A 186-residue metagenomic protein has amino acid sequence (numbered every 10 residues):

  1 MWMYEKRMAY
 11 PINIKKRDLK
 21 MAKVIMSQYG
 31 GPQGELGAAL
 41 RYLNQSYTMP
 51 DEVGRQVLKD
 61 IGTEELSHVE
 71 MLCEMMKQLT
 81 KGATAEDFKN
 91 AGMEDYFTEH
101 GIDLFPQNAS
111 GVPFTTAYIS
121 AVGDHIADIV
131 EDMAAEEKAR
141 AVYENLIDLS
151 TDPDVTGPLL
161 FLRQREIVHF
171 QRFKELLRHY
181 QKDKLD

Functional and structural regions predicted by a protein language model:
M1-D186: Non-heme di-metal
